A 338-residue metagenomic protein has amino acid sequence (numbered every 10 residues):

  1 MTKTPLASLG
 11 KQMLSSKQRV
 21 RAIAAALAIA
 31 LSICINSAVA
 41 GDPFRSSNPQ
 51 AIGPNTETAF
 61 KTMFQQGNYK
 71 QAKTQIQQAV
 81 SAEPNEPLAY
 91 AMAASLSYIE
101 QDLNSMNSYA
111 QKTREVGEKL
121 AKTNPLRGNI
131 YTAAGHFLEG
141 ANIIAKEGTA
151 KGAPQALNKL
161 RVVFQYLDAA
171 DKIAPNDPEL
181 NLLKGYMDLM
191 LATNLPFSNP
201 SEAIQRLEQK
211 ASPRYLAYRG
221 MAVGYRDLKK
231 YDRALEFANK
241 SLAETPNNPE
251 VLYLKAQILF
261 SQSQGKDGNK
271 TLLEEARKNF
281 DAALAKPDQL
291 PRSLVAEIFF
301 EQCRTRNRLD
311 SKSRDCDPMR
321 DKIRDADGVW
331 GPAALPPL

Functional and structural regions predicted by a protein language model:
T2, A25-E100, N107, Q111 (+2 more regions): N-terminal leader/linker segments that initiate helical-solenoid repeat arrays
T4-A25: Bacterial N-terminal signal peptides that target proteins for export
D42-R45, A51-N55, M63, G67-K70 (+4 more regions): Short coil/linker segments at helix-helix boundaries
D42-S47, S261-L338: Terminal, low-structured helical/coil segments at or just beyond the last alpha-helical repeat
E57, L88-M92, R127-T132, E179-L183 (+3 more regions): Alpha-solenoid helical repeat scaffolds
A72, A79, T113, V163 (+6 more regions): Tetratricopeptide repeat
N85, K119-L126, N176, Q209-L216 (+2 more regions): Short coil loop/turn residues that delineate tetratricopeptide repeat
P178-E244: Alpha-helical adaptor scaffolds
